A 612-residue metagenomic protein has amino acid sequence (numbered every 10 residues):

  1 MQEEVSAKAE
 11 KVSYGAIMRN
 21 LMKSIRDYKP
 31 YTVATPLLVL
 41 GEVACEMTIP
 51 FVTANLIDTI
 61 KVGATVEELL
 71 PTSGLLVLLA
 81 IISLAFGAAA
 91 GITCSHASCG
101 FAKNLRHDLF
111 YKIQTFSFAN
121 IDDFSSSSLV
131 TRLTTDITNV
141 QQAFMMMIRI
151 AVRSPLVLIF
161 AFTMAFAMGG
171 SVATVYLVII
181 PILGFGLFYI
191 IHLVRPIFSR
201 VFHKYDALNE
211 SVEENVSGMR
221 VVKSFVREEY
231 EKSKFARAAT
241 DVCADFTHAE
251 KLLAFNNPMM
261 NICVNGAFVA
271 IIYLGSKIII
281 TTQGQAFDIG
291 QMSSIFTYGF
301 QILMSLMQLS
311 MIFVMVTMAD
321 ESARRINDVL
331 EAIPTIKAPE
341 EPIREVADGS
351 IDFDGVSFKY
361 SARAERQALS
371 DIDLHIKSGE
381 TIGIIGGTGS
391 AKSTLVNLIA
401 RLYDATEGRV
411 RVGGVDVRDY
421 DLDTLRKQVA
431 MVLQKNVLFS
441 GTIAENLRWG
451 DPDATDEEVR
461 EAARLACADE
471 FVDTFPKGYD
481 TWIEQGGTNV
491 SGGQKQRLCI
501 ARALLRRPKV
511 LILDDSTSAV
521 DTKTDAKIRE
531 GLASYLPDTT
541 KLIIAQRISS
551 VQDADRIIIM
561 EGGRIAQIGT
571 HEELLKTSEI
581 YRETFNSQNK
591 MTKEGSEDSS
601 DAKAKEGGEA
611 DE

Functional and structural regions predicted by a protein language model:
M1-E46, T53, K61-L76, A90-C94 (+12 more regions): Membrane-integrated ABC transporters
Q2, R344-E612: ABC-type nucleotide-binding domain
Q2-V12, V62, C99, H107-T131 (+7 more regions): Short intracellular "coupling" helices and adjacent cytoplasmic loop segments at the cytosolic face of multi-pass
E10, Y14, L37-L38, C45-D58 (+15 more regions): Juxtamembrane helix-loop junctions of ABC transporter transmembrane domains
R26-P30, T115-A119, T135-I148, V152 (+6 more regions): An intracellular "coupling" helix at the cytosolic face of ABC transporter transmembrane type-1 domains
D27, Y31-G41, N55, L75-L76 (+2 more regions): Transmembrane helices of ABC transporter permease
L40-T48, I81-A88, V140-A143, M147-I159 (+5 more regions): Hydrophobic alpha-helical transmembrane bundles that constitute the permease/transmembrane domains of multi-pass
V62-G74, L78, M164-V178, L187 (+2 more regions): Helix-loop-helix
